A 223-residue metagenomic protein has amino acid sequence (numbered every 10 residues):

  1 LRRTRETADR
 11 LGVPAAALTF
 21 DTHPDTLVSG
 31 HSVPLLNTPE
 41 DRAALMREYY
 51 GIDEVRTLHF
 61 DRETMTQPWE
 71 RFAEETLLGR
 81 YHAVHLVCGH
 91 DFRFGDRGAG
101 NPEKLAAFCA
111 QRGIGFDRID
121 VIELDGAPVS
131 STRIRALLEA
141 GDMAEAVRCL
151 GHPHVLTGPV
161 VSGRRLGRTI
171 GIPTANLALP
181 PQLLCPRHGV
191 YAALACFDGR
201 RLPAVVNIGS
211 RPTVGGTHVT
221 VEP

Functional and structural regions predicted by a protein language model:
R2-G79, C88: Core alpha/beta nucleotide-donor-binding catalytic domains of modification enzymes
L11-V13, I114, H152, A193: Short glycine/serine/threonine/alanine-rich loop segments
D25, G95-D96, L202: Short catalytic/ligand-binding loop motif for oxyanion handling, primarily in non-cytosolic enzymes, centered on
L27, V160, L177: Short clusters of hydrophobic/aromatic residues that line enzyme substrate/ligand-binding pockets
M46, A146, A193: A residue-level signal for conserved active-site and pocket-lining positions in enzyme catalytic cores
F60, V121, I208: Active-site donor-binding loop signature of nucleotide-sugar glycosyltransferases
E63-P173: Classical nucleotidyltransferase
G163-P223: Phosphate/ribose-recognition catalytic cores of enzymes acting on nucleotide-derived substrates
